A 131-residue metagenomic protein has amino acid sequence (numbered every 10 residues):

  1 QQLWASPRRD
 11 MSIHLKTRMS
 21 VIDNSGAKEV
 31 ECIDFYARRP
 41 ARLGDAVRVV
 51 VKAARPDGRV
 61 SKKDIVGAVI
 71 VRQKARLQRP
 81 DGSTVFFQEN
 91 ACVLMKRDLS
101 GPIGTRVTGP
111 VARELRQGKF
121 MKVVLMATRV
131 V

Functional and structural regions predicted by a protein language model:
Q1-N24, F35, S83-V131: Low-complexity, rRNA-contacting terminal tracts
W4-V69: Ribosome large-subunit tunnel/peptidyl-transferase-proximal elements
S25-K28, V50-G58, Q73-L77, C92 (+2 more regions): Short, charged beta-turn/beta-strand-edge "cap" motif at the junction between a beta-strand and an adjacent loop
A37-P40, Q73-Q78, R116: Short, conserved beta-turn/loop elements at beta-strand boundaries and strand-helix junctions
K62-K63, L77, D81-S83: Feature captures the catalytic cores and cofactor-binding loops of soluble hydro-lyases/lyases that act on carboxylate
I70-Q73, T108: Functionally constrained cores in energy, signaling, and assembly domains
